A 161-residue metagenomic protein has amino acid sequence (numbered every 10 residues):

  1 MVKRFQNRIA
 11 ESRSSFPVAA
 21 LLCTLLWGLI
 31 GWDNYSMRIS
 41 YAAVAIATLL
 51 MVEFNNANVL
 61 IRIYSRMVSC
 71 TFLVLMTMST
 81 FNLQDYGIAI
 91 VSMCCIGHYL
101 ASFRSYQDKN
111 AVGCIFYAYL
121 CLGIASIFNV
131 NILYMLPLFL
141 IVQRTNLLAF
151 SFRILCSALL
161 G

Functional and structural regions predicted by a protein language model:
M1-A20, I61-R62: N-terminal membrane topogenic signal
D33, C70-A89: Aromatic- and kink-enriched transmembrane "portal" helix at the membrane-lumen/periplasm boundary that abuts
I39, A43, T80-I96, A111-G113: Multi-pass, polyprenyl lipid-linked donor-dependent membrane glycosyltransferases
V44-T48, I88-Y99, Y117, M135-V142: Hydrophobic core segments of transmembrane alpha-helices in multi-pass, intramembrane catalytic enzymes
I46, N55-L75: Transmembrane-helix signature of polytopic, membrane-embedded enzymes that assemble or transfer cell-envelope glycans
V59, H98-G113: Membrane-interface transmembrane helices that cradle and orient dolichyl/undecaprenyl
C114-V130: Membrane-interface alpha helices of multi-pass inner-membrane proteins
M135-L160: Perimembrane helix-loop-helix junctions
